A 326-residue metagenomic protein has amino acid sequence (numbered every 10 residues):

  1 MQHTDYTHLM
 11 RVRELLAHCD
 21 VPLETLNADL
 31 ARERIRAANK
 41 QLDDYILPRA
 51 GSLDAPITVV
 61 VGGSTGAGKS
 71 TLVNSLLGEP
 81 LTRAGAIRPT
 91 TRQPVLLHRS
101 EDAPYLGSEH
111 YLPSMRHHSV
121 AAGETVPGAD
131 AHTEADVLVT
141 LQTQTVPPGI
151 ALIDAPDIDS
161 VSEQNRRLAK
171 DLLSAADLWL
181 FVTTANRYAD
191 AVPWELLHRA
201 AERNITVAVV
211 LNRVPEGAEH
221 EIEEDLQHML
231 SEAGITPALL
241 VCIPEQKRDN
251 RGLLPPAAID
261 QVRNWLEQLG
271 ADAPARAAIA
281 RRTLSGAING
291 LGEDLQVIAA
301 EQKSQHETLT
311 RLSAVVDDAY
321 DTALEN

Functional and structural regions predicted by a protein language model:
M1-D54, R263-N326: Extended helical scaffolds that flank P-loop GTPase cores
Q2-I153: Conserved G1/Walker A P-loop phosphate-binding module
P80, H98-G107, S119, D159 (+10 more regions): Conserved NTP-handling cores and scaffolds of large molecular machines
R88, E101, D159, P244-K247: Residue-level detector of flexible, active-site-proximal loop/helix-junction positions within diverse enzyme catalytic
Q93, N165-L168, V192, L196 (+5 more regions): Helical mechanochemical/support elements of P-loop NTPase systems and associated helical scaffolds
E109-H110, S114-A151, S160-L239: Conserved C-terminal guanine-recognition region of P-loop GTPase G domains, centered on the G4
P215-A277: Canonical P-loop GTPase G-domain recognition
